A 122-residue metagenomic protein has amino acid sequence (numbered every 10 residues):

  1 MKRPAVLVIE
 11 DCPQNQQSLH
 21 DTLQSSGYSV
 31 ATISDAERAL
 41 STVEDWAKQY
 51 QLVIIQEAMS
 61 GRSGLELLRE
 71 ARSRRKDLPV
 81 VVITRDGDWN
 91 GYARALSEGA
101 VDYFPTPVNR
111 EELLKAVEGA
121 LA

Functional and structural regions predicted by a protein language model:
P13-T32: Two-component/phosphorelay signaling modules centered on CheY-like receiver
T32-L52: Acidic, metal-coordinating helix/loop segments flanking the phosphotransfer/catalytic sites of two-component signaling
D35, S63-E66: Acidic catalytic/metal-coordinating carboxylates
M59-S60, D88: The feature encodes the CheY-like receiver
L65-D77: Short amphipathic alpha-helix used as the core "switch/output" element in two-component signaling
E66, G87-D102: Alpha4 helix (beta4-alpha4-beta5 surface) of REC/receiver domains from two-component response regulators
N90, V108-V117: C-terminal output helix
